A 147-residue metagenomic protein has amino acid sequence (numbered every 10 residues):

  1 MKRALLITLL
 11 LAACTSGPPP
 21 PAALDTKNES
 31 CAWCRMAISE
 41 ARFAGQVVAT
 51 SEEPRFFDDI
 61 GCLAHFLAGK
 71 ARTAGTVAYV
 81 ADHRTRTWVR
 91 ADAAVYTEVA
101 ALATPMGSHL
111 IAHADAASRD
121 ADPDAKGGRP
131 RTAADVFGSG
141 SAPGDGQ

Functional and structural regions predicted by a protein language model:
K2-T8: Sec-dependent signal peptide recognition, specifically the positively charged N-region followed immediately by
L10-A13: C-terminal motif of bacterial Sec signal peptides marking the signal peptidase cleavage site
T15-G17: Bacterial signal peptide processing site
P20-K27: Short, flexible, mixed-charge glycine/proline-rich loop motifs that serve as phosphate/nucleic-acid-contacting
K27-H65, G69: Post-signal-peptide N-terminal segment of Sec-exported extracytoplasmic proteins
F56-V89: Mature extracytoplasmic domains of secretory-pathway proteins
T76-Q147: Thiol/selenol-based redox catalytic cores and closely related redox-interacting motifs
